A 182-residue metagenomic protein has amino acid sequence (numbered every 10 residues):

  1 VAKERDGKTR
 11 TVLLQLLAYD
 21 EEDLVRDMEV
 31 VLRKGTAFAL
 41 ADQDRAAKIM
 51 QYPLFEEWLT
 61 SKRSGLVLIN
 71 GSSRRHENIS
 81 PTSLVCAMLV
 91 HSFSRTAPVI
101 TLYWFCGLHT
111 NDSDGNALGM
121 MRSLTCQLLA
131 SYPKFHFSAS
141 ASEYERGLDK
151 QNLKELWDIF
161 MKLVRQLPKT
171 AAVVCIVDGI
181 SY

Functional and structural regions predicted by a protein language model:
V1-Y182: Conserved NB-ARC/NACHT P-loop NTPase core of NLR-like innate immune receptors
